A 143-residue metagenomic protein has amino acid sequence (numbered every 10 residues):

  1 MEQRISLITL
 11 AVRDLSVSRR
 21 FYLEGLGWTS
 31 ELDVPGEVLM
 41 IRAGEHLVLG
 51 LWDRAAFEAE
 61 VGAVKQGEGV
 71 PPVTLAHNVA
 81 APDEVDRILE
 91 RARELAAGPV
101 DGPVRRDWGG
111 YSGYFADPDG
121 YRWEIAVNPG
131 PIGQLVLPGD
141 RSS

Functional and structural regions predicted by a protein language model:
M1-R19, P72-H77, P129-S143: N-terminal beta-strand motif that seeds the catalytic metal site of vicinal oxygen chelate
I5-R13, I41-R42, G62-R91, Y111-A116: Vicinal oxygen chelate
T9-E58: Core segments of cupin and vicinal oxygen chelate
R19-R20, A59, D86, W123: Alpha-helical elements of the RecA-like P-loop NTPase motor core of helicases
G25-W28, E68, I125-G130: Membrane-topology and secretion signals of cell-surface/extracellular proteins
E60-A63, Q134-V136: A short, polar/proline- and glycine-enriched secondary-structure boundary/capping micro-motif
L89, R93-S143: Vicinal oxygen chelate
